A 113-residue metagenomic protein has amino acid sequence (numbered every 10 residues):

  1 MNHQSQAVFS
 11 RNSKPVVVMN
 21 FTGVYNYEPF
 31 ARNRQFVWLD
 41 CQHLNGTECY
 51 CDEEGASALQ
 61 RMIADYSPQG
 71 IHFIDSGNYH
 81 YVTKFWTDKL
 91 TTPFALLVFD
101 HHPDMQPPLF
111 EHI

Functional and structural regions predicted by a protein language model:
N2-I113: Conserved alpha-helical scaffold segments that buttress catalytic/binding sites
